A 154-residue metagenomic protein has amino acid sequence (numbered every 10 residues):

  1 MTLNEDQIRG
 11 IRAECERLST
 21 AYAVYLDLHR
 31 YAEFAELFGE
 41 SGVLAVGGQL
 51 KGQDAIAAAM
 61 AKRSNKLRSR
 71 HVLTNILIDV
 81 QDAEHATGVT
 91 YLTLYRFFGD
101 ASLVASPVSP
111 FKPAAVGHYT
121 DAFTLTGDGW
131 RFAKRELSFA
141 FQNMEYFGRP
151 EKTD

Functional and structural regions predicted by a protein language model:
M1-A32, E36: Short, low-complexity N-terminal intrinsically disordered segments enriched in polar/charged residues
A13, L67-S69, K112-A114: Transmembrane beta-barrel outer-membrane domains
S19, V72-I76, Y119: Short structured motifs
L26, F38, L92-L94, E136-F139: Short beta-strand segments enriched in hydrophobic/aromatic residues within well-folded beta-rich domains
Y31-G99: A solvent-exposed, acidic/Ser-Thr-rich amphipathic alpha-helical stretch
T87, A114-F147: Short beta-strand edge/turn micro-motifs at domain boundaries
A101-S109: Short, surface-exposed loop/helix-turn segments at secondary-structure junctions that function as lids/hinges flanking
S102-L103, F147-R149: Outer-membrane beta-barrel translocator domains and adjoining extracellular loop/strand segments of Gram-negative
